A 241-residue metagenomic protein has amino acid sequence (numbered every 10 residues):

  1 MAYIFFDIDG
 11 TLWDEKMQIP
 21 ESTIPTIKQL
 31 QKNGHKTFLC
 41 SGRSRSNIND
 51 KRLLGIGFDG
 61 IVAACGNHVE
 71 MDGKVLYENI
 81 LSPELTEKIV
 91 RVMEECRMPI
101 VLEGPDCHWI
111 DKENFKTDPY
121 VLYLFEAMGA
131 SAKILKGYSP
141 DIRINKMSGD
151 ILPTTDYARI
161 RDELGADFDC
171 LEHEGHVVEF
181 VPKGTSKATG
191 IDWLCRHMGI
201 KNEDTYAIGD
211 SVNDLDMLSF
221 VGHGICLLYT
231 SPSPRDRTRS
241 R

Functional and structural regions predicted by a protein language model:
A2-E15: Asp-based phosphoryl-transfer active-site loop
K16-K116: Active-site phosphate-binding/coordination module
F38, V62, Y206-I208, I225: Hydrophobic/aromatic beta-strand patches that form the interior of the parallel beta-sheet core in alpha/beta enzyme
F58-A64, C170-E172, G224-L228: Short hydrophobic/aromatic-enriched beta-strand-loop microsegments
C65-N67, E174-V177, S231: Short, acidic/turn-prone active-site loops that include or flank metal/cofactor- and phosphate-binding residues
V92, C96-M217: Conserved acidic, metal-coordinating active-site core of Asp-based, Mg2+-dependent phosphoryl-transfer enzymes
D210-S231: Long, positively charged, glycine-interspersed low-complexity recognition regions
Y229-R241: Single conserved hydrophobic/aromatic residue that forms the stacking wall/gate of nucleotide- or nucleobase-binding
